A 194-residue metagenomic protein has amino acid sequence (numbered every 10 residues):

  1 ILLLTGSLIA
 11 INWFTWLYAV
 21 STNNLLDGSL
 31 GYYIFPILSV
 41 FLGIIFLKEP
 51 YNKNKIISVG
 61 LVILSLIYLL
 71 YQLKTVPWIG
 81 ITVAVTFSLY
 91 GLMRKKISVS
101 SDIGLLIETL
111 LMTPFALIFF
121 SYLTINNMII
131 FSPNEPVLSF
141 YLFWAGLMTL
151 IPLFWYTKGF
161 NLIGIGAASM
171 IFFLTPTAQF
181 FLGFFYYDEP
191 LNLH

Functional and structural regions predicted by a protein language model:
I1-L26, Y68, L147-I163: Specific transmembrane alpha-helical segments of multi-pass solute transporters/efflux pumps, especially DMT/EamA
I1-L4, K53, L105, L110-L142 (+1 more regions): Membrane-interface interhelical linkers
G6, A10-F14, P36-F41, A84 (+4 more regions): Hydrophobic/small/kink-forming positions within alpha-helical transmembrane segments of polytopic membrane proteins
Y18, F35-N54, T177-H194: C-terminal transmembrane-helix exit sites in multi-pass transporters
V20-N24, L64-I67, Y71-Q72, Y122-Y141 (+1 more regions): Membrane-interface helix termini and inter-helical loops of multi-pass transporters
L30-I34, S101-L111, L150-F185: Helix-helix packing/entry segments at the starts of transmembrane helices
Y51-L70, V83, H194: Hydrophobic transmembrane alpha-helices of multi-pass small-molecule transport proteins
L73-M128: Transmembrane alpha-helical segments that form core, pore/gating elements of small-molecule transporters/exporters
